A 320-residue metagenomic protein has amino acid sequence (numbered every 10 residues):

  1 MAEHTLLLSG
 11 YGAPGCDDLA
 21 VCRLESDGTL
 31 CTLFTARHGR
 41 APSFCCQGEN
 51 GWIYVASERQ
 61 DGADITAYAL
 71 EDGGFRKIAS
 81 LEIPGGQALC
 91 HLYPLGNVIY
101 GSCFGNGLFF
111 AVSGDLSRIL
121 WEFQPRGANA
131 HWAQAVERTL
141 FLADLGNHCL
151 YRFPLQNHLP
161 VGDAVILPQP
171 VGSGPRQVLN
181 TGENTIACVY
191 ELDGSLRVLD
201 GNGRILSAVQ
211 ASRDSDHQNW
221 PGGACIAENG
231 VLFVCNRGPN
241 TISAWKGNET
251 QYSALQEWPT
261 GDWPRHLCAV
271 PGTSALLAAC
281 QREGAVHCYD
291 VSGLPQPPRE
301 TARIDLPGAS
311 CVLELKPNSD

Functional and structural regions predicted by a protein language model:
L8-A13, V55-R59, G101-G105, L142-L145 (+3 more regions): Conserved beta-strand positions in repeat-built beta-propeller and related beta-rich domains
G15, G39-E49, P84-G96, Q124-R138 (+4 more regions): Beta-rich, blade/repeat-based domains predominating in secreted/periplasmic proteins but also intracellular
G15-A20, G62-T66, G107-A111, C149-R152 (+3 more regions): Structural motif
C22-G28, Y68-G74, V112-L116, P154-P160 (+3 more regions): Short loop/turn segments immediately following beta-strands, especially the blade-tip and inter-blade linker loops
C31-R37, R76-E82, R118-Q124, G162-Q169 (+3 more regions): A short beta-strand motif characteristic of beta-propeller blades
T32-L95: Blade-loop segments of beta-propeller domains
C90-H91, V98-H158: Intrinsically disordered, low-complexity linker/loop segments enriched in Gly/Pro and charged/polar residues
F141-L196: Loop-centered beta-sheet repeat module
